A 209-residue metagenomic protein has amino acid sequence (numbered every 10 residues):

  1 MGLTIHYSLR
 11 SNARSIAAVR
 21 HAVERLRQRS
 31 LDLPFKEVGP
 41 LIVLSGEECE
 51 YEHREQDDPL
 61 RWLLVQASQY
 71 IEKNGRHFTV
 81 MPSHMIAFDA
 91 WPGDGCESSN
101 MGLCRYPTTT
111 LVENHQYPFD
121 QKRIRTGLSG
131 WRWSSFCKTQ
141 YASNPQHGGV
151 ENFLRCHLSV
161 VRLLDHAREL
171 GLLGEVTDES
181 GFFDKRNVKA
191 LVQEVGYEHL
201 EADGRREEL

Functional and structural regions predicted by a protein language model:
M1-L209: Acidic (Asp/Glu-rich) sequence patches and key acidic residues that form negatively charged surfaces used
